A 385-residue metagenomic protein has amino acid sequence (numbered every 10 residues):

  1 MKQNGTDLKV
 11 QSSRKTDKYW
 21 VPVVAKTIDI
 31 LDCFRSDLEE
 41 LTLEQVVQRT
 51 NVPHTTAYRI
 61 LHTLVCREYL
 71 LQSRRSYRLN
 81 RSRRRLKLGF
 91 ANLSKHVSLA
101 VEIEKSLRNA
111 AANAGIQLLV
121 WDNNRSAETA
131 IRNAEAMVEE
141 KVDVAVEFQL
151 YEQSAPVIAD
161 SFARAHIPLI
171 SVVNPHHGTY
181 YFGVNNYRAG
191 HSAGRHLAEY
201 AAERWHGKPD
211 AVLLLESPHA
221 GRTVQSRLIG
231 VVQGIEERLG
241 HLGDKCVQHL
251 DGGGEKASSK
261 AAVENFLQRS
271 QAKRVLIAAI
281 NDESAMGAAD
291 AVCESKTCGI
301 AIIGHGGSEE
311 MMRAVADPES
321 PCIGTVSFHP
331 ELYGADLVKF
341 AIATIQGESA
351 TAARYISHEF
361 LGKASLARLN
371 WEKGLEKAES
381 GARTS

Functional and structural regions predicted by a protein language model:
K2-R83: N-terminal helix-turn-helix
K15-W20, N80-V97, E139: N-terminal helix-turn-helix/winged-helix DNA-binding helices and compositionally similar short basic alpha-helical
S82-L88, A201-P209: Immediate post-signal peptide segment of exported/extracytoplasmic ligand-binding proteins
A91-K105, V120-T129, Y151, G183-A193 (+5 more regions): Hinge/beta->alpha junction and helix N-cap segments in small-molecule ligand-binding domains
R108-V120, E236-L242: Signal peptide-proximal N-terminal region of secreted/periplasmic/extracellular or secretory-lumen proteins
M137, V144-R164, V231, Q248-A314: Hydrophobic alpha-helical
E152-R188, W205, A211, S308-E319: Flexible loop/hinge segments that line or gate small-molecule binding clefts
T223, I235, H329-S385: Hinge/cleft segment of the Venus flytrap/periplasmic-binding protein
